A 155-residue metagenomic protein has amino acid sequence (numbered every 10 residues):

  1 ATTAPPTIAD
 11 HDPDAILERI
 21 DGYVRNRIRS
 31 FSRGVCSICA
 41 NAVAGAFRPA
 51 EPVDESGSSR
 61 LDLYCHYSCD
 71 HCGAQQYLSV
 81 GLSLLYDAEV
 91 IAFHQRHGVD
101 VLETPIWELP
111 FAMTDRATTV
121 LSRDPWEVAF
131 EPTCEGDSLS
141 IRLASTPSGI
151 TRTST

Functional and structural regions predicted by a protein language model:
A1-L84: Mid-protein regulatory/catalytic core that forms ligand/cofactor-binding pockets and protein-protein interaction
A1-T2, Q95-T155: N-terminal accessory interaction module
I8, I16, I20, I28 (+6 more regions): Weak global preference for isoleucine
I8-D12, Y86-H94, P147-T155: Short, surface-exposed linear segments at secondary-structure transitions and domain or protein termini
D14-D21, E51, E55, D62 (+6 more regions): Glutamate identity and glutamate-enriched acidic tracts
I28-F31, F47, F93, F111 (+1 more regions): Phenylalanine-focused residue identity feature
R60-D115, V120: Domain-exit/linker segments immediately C-terminal to small folded modules
